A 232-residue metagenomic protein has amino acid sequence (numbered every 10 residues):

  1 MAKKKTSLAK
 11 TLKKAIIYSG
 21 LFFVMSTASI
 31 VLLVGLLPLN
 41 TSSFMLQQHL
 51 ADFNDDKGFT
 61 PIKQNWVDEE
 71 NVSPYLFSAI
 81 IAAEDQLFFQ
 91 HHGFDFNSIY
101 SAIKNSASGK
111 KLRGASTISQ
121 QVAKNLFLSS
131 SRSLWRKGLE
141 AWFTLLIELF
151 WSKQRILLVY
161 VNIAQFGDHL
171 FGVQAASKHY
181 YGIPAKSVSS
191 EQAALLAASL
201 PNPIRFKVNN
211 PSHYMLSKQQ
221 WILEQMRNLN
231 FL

Functional and structural regions predicted by a protein language model:
A2-L232: Juxtamembrane regions of bacterial inner-membrane/periplasmic proteins, predominantly the peptidoglycan biogenesis
